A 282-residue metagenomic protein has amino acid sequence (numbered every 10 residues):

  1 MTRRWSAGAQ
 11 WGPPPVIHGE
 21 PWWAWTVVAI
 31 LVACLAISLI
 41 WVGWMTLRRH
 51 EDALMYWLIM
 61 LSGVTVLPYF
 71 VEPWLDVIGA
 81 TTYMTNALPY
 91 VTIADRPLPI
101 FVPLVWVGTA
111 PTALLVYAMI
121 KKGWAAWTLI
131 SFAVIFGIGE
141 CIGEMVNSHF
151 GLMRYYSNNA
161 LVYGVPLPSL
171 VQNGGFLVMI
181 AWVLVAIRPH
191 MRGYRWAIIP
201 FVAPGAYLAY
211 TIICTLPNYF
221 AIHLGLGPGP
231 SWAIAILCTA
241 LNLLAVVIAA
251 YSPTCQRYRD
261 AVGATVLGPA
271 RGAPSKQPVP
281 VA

Functional and structural regions predicted by a protein language model:
M1-A282: Aromatic-rich, lipid-facing transmembrane alpha helices and their immediate juxtamembrane interface loops in integral
